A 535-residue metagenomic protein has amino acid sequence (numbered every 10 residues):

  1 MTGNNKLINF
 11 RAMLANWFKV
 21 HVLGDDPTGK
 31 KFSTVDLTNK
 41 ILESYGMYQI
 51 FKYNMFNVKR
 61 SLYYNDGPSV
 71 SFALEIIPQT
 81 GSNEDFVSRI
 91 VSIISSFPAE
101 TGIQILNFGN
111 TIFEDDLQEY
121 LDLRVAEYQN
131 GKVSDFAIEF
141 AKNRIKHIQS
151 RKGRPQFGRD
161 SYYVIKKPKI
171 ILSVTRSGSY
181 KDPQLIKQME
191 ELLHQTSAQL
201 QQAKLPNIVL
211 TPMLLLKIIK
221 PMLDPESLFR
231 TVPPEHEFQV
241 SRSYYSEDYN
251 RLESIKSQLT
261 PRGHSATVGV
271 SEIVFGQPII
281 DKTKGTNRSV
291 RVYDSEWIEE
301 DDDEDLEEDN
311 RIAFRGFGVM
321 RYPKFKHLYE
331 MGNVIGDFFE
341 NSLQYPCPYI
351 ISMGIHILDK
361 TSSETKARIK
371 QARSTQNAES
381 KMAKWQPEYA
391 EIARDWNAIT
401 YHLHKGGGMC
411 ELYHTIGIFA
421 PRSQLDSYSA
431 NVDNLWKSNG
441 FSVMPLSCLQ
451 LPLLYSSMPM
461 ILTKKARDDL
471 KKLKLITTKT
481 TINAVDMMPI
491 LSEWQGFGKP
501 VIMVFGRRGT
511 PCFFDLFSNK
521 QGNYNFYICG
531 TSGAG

Functional and structural regions predicted by a protein language model:
T2-P489: Extended, folded cores of ATP/NTP-driven motor/assembly subunits in large transport and secretion machines
S61-S69, E75-Q79, R89-F97, S197 (+1 more regions): Glycine-rich phosphate-binding loop of nucleotide-binding enzymes
D468-K520: Glycine-rich nucleotide cofactor-binding entry segment
